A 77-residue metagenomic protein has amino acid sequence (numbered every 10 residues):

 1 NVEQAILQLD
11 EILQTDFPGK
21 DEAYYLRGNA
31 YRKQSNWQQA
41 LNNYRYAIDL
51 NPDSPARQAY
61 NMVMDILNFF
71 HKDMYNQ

Functional and structural regions predicted by a protein language model:
T15-D16, D49-L50: Structural marker of alpha-solenoid helical repeat scaffolds
